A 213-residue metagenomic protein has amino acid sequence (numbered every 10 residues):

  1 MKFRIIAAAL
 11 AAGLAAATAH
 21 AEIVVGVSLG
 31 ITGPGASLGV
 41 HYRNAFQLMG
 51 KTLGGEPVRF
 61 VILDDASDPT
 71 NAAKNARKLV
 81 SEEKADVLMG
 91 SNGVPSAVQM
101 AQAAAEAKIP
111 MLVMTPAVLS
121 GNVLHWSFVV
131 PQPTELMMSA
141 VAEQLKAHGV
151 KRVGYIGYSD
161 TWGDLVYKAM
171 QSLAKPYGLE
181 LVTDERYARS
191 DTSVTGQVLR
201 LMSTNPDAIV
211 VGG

Functional and structural regions predicted by a protein language model:
M1-A19: Gram-negative bacterial Sec-dependent N-terminal signal peptides
A19-S28: Cleaved targeting-peptide boundary
E22-I23, G55-R59, E83-V87, E106-P110 (+4 more regions): Loop/turn elements at helix/coil->beta-strand transitions in domains of secreted/extracellular proteins
V24, S37-N44, T52-L119, Y187-V194: Beta-alpha junction/loop-to-helix N-cap segments that form part of ligand/metal-binding clefts
V27, G90, V211: Redox-cofactor binding/interface segments in oxidoreductases and associated redox assembly factors
G30, D65, Y158: Cofactor-binding loop segments of dinucleotide-utilizing enzymes, especially the Rossmann-like FAD- and NAD(P)+-binding
K74, W126-G213: Extracellular/periplasmic Venus flytrap/periplasmic-binding protein
A117-N122, L136: Short gly/pro/ser/thr-enriched loop/turn and capping motifs at secondary-structure boundaries
